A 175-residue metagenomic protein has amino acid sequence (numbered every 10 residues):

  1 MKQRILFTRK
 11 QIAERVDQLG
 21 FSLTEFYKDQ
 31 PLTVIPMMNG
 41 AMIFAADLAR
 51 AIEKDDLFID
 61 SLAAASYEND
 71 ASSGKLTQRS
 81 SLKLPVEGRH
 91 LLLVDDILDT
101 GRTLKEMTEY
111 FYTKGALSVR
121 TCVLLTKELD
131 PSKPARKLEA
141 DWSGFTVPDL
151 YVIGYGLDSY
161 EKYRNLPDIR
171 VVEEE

Functional and structural regions predicted by a protein language model:
M1-E175: PRPP-associated nucleotide enzymes
